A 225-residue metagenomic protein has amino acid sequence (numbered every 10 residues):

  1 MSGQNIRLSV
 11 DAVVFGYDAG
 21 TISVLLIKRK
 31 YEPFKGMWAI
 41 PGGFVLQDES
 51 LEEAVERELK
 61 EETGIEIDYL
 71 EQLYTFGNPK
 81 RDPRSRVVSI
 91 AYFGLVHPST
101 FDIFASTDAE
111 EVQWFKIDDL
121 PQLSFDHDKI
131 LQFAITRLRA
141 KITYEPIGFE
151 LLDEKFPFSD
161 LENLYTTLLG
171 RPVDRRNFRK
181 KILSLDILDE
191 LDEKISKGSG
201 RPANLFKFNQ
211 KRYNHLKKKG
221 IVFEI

Functional and structural regions predicted by a protein language model:
M1-W38: N-terminal strand-loop-strand
S2-V10, E53-E56, E62-I103, D118-D119 (+2 more regions): Active-site segment of metal-dependent pyrophosphate-handling enzymes, primarily the Nudix hydrolase catalytic core
Y17, V24-L25, E52-E56, K60-T63 (+3 more regions): Core subunits and conserved enzymes of cellular information-processing and envelope-translocation systems across
F93, I103-R137, D153-S159, N177-I187 (+1 more regions): NUDIX/MutT-family hydrolases
N163-P172: Short helix-coil junctions and helix-kink-helix linkers
V173-N204: RNA substrate-recognition surfaces in RNA-acting enzymes
K194-I225: Long, intrinsically disordered, low-complexity Ser/Thr/Pro-rich regulatory/activation regions of nuclear proteins
